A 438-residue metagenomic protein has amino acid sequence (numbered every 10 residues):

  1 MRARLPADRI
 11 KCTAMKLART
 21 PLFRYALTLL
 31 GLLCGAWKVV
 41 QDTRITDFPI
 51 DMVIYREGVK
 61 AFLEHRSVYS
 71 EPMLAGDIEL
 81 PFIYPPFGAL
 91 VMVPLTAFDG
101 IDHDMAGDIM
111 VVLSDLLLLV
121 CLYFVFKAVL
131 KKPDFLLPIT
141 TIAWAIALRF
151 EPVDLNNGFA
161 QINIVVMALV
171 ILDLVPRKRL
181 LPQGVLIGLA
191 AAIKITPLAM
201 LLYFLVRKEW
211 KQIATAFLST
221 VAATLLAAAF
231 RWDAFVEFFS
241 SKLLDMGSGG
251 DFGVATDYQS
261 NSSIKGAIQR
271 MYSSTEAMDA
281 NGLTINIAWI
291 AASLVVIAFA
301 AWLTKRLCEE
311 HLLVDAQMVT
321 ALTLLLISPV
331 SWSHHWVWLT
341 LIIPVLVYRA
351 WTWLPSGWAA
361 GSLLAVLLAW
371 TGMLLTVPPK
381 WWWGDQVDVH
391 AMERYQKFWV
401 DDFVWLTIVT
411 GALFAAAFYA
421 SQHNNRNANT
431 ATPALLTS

Functional and structural regions predicted by a protein language model:
R2-P6, I10-P182, W210-S333, Y395 (+1 more regions): Primarily membrane-embedded glycan-assembly and transfer machineries that use lipid-linked glycans
T96-D102, K194-P197, I342: Hydrophobic transmembrane alpha-helices
I164-V165, I195-L198, S333-V337: Transmembrane helix boundary and interhelical junction motifs in multipass membrane proteins
L181-F204, T320-I327: Membrane-interface alpha helices of multi-pass inner-membrane proteins
G184-I187, A234-S240, V337-L341, G357-G361: A cytosolic-side transmembrane-helix exit/cap motif
W332-Y348: Hydrophobic/aromatic-rich transmembrane helices and adjacent perimembrane loops
V347-S438: Aromatic-enriched
